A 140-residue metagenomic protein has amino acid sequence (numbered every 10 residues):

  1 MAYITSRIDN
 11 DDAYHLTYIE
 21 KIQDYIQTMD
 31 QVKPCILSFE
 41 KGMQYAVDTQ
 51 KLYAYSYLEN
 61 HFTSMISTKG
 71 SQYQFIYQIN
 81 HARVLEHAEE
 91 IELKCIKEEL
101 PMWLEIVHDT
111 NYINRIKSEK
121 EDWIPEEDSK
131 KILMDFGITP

Functional and structural regions predicted by a protein language model:
M1, S6, A13-K94: Conserved catalytic core of nucleotide-sugar-dependent glycosyltransferases
D9-D12, G137-I138: Short, intrinsically disordered, low-complexity segments enriched in Ser/Thr and Pro
D11-A13, Y18-T28, P101-I116: Short flexible/disordered coil segments
S56-P140: C-terminal catalytic/acceptor-binding lobe
